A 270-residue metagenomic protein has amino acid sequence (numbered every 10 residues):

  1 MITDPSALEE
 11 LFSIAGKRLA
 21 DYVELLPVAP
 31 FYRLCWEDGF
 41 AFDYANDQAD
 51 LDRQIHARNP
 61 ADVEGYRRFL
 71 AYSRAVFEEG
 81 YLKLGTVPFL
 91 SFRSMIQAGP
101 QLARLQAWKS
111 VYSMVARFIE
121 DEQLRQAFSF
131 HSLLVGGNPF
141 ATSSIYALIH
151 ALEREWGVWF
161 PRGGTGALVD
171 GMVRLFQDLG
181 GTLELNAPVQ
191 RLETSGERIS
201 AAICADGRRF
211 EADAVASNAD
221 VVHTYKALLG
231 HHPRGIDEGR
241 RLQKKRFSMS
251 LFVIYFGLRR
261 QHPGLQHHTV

Functional and structural regions predicted by a protein language model:
M1-F31: N-terminal FAD cofactor-binding segment of flavoenzymes
M1-P5, S132-G137, L251: Glycine-rich phosphate/pyrophosphate-binding beta-alpha loops
D4, Y44, D62, Y66 (+8 more regions): Generic structural signal for well-ordered, non-membrane alpha-helical segments in soluble metabolic enzymes
C35-T142: Rossmann-like flavin
Q97, F130-H131, L152-F160, L251: Glycine- and acidic
Q106, A116, L148-D213: Helical element adjacent to the flavin cofactor pocket in flavoenzyme catalytic cores
P188-V270: Mid-domain catalytic core of redox enzymes that form a hydrophobic substrate pocket/lid adjacent to a catalytic redox
